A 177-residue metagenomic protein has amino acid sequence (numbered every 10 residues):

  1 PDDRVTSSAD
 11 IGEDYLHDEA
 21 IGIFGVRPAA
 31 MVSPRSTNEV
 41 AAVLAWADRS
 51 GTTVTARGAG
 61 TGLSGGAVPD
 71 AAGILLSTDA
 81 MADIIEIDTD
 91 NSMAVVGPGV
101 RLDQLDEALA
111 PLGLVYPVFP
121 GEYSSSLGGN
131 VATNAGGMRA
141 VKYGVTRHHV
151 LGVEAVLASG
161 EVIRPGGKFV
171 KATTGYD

Functional and structural regions predicted by a protein language model:
P1-A45, R49, T61-S92, Y143: N-terminal flexible segment immediately upstream of the FAD-binding catalytic core in FAD-dependent oxidoreductases
P1-D2, A59-A67, L109-G113, T174-Y176: Short, mixed-charge, low-aromatic patches
G25, D48-S50, R57-A59, S125 (+1 more regions): Short, basic and Ser/Thr-rich N-terminal targeting/leader segments
S36, G58, G129: Conserved phosphate-binding and hydrolysis motifs of nucleotide-dependent enzymes
T52-T53, V115: Residue-level detector of anion-binding/catalytic polar loops
A56-G60, A67, T78, P98 (+1 more regions): Glycine-rich, histidine-containing beta strand-loop boundary motifs that form or position
D83-I87, A94-D177: FAD-binding subdomain of flavoenzyme oxidoreductases
